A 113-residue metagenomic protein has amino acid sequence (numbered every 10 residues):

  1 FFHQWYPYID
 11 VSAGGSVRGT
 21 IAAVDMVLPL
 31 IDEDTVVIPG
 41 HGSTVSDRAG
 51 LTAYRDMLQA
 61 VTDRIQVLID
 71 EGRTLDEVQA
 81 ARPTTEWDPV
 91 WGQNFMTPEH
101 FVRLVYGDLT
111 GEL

Functional and structural regions predicted by a protein language model:
F1-P29: Catalytic core of the metallo-beta-lactamase
F2-P7, D47, P83, W87: Glycine-rich, flexible loop/turn motifs
V11, T52-A53, Q93: Alpha-helix capping and helix-loop boundary segments enriched in small/acidic/polar residues
R18-R73, E77, A81: Divalent-metal (often Zn2+) His-rich catalytic cores of metallo-beta-lactamase-fold enzymes
D70-L113: C-terminal regulatory/interaction regions
